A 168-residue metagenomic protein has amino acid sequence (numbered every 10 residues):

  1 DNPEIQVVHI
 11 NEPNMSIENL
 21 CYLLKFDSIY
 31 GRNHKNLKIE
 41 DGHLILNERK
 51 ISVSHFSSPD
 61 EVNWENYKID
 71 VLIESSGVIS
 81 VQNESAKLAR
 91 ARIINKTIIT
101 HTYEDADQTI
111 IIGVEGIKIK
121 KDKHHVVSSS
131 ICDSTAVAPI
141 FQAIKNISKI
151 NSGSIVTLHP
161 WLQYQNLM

Functional and structural regions predicted by a protein language model:
D1-L167: N-terminal Rossmann-like NAD(P) cofactor-binding subdomain of oxidoreductases, focused on the glycine-rich
